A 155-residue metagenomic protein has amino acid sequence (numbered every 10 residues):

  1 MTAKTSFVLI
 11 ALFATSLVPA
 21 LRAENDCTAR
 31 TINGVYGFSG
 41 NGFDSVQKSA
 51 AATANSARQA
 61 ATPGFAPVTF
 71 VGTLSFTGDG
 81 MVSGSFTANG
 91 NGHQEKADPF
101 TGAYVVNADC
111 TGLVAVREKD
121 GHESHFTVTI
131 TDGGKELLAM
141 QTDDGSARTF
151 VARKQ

Functional and structural regions predicted by a protein language model:
M1, L17-A20: Intervening/peripheral non-core polypeptide segments
M1-V8: Bacterial N-terminal signal peptides that target proteins for export
V8-S16: Bacterial N-terminal signal peptides
L21-Q155: Mature soluble binding/inhibitory domains
